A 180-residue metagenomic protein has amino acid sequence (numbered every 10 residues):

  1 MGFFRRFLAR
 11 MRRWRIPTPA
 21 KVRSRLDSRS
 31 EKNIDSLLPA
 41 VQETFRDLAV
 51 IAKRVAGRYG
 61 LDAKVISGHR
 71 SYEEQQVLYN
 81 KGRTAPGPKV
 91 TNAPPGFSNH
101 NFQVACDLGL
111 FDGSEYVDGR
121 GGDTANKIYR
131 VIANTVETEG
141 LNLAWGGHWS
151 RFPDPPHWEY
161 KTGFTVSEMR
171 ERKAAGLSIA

Functional and structural regions predicted by a protein language model:
F3, A93-A180: Catalytic cores and adjacent binding grooves of peptidoglycan-active enzymes
F7-R12, P17-S67: Active-site acidic/histidine clusters and adjacent loop/turn architecture that either coordinate catalytic ions
D47, I51, E74-K81: Non-catalytic alpha-helical scaffold/packing segments enriched in small hydrophobic residues
L61, R83, G140-A144: Short aromatic/hydrophobic-glycine micro-motifs
K64-L78: Acidic helix-start/capping segments at beta-turn-to-alpha-helix junctions
Y72-Q75, R83-T84, G113-E115: Short, charged/polar surface micro-motifs in flexible loops or helix N-caps
G82-P94: Cytochrome P450 catalytic domain signature, combining two hallmark sequence patches
